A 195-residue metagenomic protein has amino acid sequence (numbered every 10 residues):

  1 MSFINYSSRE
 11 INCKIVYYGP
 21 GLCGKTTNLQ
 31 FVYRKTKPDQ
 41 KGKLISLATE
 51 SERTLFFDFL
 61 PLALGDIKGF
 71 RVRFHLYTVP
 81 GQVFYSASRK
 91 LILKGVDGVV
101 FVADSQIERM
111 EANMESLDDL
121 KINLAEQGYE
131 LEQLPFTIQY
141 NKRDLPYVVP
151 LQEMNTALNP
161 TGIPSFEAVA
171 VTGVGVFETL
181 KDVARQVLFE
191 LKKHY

Functional and structural regions predicted by a protein language model:
M1-S2, V32, F59-A63, L117-A125: Short, well-ordered amphipathic alpha-helices
S2-T49: Conserved G1/Walker A P-loop phosphate-binding module
S8, E52-L55, G65-F70, L91-G95 (+2 more regions): Conserved catalytic network of the ASCE P-loop NTPase/AAA+ motor domain
Y17, F101, I138-Y140: Structural beta-sheet core signal
I45-F84: Switch I (G2) and immediately adjacent beta-strands of P-loop GTPase domains
Q82-V83, G95-D118, E126-L131, R143-V148: Conserved Switch II/interswitch segment of TRAFAC-class P-loop GTPases
P135-T137, P164: Proline-centered loop/turn at the N-terminus of a beta-strand
D144-Y195: Canonical P-loop GTPase G-domain recognition
